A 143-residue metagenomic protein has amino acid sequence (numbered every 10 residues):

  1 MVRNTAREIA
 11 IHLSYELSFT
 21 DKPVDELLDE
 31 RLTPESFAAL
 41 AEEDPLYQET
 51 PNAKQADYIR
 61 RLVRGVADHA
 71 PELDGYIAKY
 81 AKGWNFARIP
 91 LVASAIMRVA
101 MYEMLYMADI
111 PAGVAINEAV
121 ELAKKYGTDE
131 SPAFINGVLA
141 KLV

Functional and structural regions predicted by a protein language model:
M1-P132, N136-V143: N-terminal interaction/assembly modules
